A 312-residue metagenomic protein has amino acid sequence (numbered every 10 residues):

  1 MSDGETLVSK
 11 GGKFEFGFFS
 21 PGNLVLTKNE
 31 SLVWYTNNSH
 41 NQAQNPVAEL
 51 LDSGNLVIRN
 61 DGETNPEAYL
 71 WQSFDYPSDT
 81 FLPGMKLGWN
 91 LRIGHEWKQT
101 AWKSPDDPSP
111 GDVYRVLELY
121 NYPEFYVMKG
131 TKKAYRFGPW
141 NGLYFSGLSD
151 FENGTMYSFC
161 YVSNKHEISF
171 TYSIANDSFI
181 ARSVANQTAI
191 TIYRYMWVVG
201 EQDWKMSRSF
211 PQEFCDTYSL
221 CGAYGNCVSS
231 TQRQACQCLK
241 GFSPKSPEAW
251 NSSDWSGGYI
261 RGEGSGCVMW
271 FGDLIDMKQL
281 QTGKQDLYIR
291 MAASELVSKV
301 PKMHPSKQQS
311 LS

Functional and structural regions predicted by a protein language model:
M1-S312: Beta-rich ligand-binding surfaces for carbohydrates and other polyanions
